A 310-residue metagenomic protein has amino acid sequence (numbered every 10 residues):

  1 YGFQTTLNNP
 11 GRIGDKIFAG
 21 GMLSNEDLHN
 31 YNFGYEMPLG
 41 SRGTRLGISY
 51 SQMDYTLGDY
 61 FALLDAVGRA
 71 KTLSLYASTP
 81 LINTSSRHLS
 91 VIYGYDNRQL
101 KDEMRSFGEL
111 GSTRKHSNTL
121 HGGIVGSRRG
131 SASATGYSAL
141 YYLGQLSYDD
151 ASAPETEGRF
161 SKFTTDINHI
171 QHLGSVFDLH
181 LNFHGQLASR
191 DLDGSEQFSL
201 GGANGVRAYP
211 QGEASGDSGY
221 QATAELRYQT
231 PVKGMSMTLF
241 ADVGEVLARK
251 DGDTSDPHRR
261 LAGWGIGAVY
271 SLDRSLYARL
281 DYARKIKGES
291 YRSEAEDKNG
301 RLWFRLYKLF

Functional and structural regions predicted by a protein language model:
Y1, D27-Y31, R69-L73, R87 (+5 more regions): Residues that define the transmembrane beta-barrel architecture of outer-membrane proteins
F3, L7, G14-N25, Y31-F33 (+4 more regions): Transmembrane beta-strand segments that form the barrel wall of outer-membrane beta-barrel proteins
L7-N9, M37-L39, T79-L81, G126-R128 (+5 more regions): Residue-level signature of outer-membrane beta-barrel architecture
P10-I17, S41-G47, Y55, N83-L89 (+4 more regions): Repeated loop/turn-to-beta-strand initiation elements of outer-membrane beta-barrel proteins
A19-L23, I48-Q52, V91-Q99, Y137-Q145 (+5 more regions): Transmembrane beta-barrel strands of outer-membrane/channel proteins
N25-G126: Transmembrane beta-barrel wall of Gram-negative outer-membrane proteins
K101-M235, L239-K250: C-terminal outer-membrane beta-barrel translocator/porin domains of Gram-negative envelope proteins and their
A268-L276, D297-F310: Outer-membrane beta-barrel "beta-signal"
